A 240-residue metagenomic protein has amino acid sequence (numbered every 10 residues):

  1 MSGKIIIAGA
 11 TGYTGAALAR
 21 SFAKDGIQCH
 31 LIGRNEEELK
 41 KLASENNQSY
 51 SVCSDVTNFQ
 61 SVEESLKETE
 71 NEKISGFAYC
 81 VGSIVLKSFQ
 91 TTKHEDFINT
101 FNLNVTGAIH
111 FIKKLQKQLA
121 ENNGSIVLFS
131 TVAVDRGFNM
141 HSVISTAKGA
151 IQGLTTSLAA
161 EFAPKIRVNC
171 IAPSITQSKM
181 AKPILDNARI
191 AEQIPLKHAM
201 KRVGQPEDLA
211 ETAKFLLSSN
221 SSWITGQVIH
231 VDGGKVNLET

Functional and structural regions predicted by a protein language model:
T11-G12: Conserved glycine-rich cofactor-binding loop
S88-F89, K93-F101, I190, I194: Substrate-binding pocket helix/loop in short-chain dehydrogenase/reductase
I112, A147, T155: Active-site helix of classical SDR
K117, A159-P164: Alpha-helical segment proximal to the catalytic Tyr-Lys
A163-R167, I224-G226: Short, small/polar-rich loop/turn modules that mediate ligand/substrate recognition or access, typified
A172-P183: Short, flexible catalytic-loop segment of classical short-chain dehydrogenase/reductase
K214, T225-T240: Short C-terminal tail/terminal secondary-structure segment of NAD(P)H-dependent dehydrogenase/reductase domains
